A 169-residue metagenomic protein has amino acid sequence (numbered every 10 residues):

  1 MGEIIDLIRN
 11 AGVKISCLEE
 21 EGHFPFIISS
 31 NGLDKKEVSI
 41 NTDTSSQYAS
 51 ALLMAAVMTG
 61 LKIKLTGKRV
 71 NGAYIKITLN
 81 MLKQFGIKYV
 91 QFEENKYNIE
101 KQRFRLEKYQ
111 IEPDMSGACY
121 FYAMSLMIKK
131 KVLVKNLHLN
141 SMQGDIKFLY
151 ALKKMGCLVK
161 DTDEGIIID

Functional and structural regions predicted by a protein language model:
M1-D169: Structural preference for solvent-exposed beta-strand-turn elements and adjacent flexible terminal/loop segments within
